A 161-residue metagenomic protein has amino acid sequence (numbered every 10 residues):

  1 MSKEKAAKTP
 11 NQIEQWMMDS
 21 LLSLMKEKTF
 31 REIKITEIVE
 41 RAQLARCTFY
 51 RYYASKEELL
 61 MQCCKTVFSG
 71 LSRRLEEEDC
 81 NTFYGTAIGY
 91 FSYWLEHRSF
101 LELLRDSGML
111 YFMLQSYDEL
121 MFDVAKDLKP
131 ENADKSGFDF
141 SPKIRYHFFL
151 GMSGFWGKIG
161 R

Functional and structural regions predicted by a protein language model:
M1-P10: N-terminal intrinsically disordered/low-complexity leader segments
N11-L22, R31-I35, E40-Q43, Y50-C80 (+1 more regions): An amphipathic alpha-helix adjacent to DNA-recognition modules
I33-K34, E102-L104, M113: Short, hydrophobic secondary-structure boundary micro-motifs
L75-E78, R98-L104, N132, G160-R161: Secondary-structure edge/capping motif, primarily at the C-terminal ends of alpha-helices and the immediately following
G89, M109-S136, F140-G154: Amphipathic alpha-helical packing segments from all-alpha helical-bundle domains
F155-I159: Short glycine/serine- and small hydrophobic-enriched flexible loop segments
